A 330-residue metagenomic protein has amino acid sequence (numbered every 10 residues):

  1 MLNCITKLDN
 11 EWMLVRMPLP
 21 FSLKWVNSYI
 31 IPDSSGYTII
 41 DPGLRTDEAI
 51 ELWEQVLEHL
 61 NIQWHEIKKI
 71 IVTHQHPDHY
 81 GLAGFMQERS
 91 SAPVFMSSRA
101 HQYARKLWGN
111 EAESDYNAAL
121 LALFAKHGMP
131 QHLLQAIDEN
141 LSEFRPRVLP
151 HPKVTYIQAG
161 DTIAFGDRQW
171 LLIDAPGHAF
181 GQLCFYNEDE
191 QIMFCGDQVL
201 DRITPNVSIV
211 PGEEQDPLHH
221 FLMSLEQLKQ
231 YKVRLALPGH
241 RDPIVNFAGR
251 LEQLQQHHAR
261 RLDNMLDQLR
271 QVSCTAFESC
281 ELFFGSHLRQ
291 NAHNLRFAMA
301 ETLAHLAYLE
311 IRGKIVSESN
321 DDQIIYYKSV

Functional and structural regions predicted by a protein language model:
I5-L60, E66, F185-D201: Conserved beta-strand hairpin/beta-sheet module of binuclear metal-dependent hydrolase folds, prominently
D9-V15, N140-P146, G166-R168: Short Pro/Gly-enriched beta-strand edge/turn motifs at strand-loop
E11, I31, D41, H74 (+9 more regions): Divalent metal-coordination and catalytic microenvironments
Y37, L44-T46, E143-P152, Q169-L262: Metallo-beta-lactamase
L44-A49, V56-I163: Active-site HxH/HxHxD metal-binding segment of metal-dependent hydrolases
W53, F221, T302: Aromatic/hydrophobic pocket-lining residues that form the small-molecule binding cavity in soluble enzyme cores
S91-M96, F194-C195, N291: Short hydrophobic/aromatic-enriched beta-strand-loop microsegments
N264-V330: C-terminal regulatory/interaction regions
